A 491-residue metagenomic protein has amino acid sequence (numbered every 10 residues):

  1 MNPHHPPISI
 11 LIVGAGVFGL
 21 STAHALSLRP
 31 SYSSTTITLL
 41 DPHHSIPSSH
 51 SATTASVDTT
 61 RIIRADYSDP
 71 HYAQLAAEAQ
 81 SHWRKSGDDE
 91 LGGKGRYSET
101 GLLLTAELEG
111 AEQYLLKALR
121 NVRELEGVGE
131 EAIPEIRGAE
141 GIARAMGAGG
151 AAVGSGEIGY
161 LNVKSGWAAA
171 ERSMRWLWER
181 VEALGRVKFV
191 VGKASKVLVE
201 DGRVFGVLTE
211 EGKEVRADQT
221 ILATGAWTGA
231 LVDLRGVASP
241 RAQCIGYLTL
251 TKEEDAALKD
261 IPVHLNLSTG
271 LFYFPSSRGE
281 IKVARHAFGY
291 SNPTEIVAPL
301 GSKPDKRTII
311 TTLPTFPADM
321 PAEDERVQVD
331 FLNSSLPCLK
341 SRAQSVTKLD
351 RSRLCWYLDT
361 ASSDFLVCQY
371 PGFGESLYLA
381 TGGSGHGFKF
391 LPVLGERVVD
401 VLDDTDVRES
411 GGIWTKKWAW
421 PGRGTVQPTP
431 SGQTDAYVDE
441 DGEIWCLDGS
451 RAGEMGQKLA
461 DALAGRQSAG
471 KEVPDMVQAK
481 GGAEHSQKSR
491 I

Functional and structural regions predicted by a protein language model:
N2-F18, T38: Beta1/beta-strand and adjacent pyrophosphate-binding region of the FAD-binding site in flavoprotein oxidoreductases
L11-V13, L40, V207, E214-T228 (+1 more regions): Short hydrophobic core segments
H24-R29, G93-G101, V215-Q219, A226-E375: Active-site substrate-recognition segment that forms the wall of the catalytic cavity or substrate channel
S27-A55: Glycine-rich FAD pyrophosphate-binding loop
T59-G147, G156-E157: Dinucleotide-binding Rossmann-like beta1-alpha1 core, especially the glycine-rich loop that anchors the ADP
P70, Q74-A77, T105-Y114, Y160-E179 (+1 more regions): Short beta-strand to alpha-helix junction loop
G159-Q219, A223: Helical element adjacent to the flavin cofactor pocket in flavoenzyme catalytic cores
V327-I491: C-terminal catalytic lobe of FAD-dependent flavoproteins
